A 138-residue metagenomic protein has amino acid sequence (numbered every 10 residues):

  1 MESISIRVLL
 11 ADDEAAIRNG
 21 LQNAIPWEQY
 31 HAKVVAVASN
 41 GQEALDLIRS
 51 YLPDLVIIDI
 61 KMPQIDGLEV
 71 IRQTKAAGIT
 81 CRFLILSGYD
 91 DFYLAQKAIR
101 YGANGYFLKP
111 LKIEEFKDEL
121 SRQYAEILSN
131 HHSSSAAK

Functional and structural regions predicted by a protein language model:
S3, A15-A36: Two-component/phosphorelay signaling modules centered on CheY-like receiver
S3, V8, Y51-I57: Active-site beta3 strand of CheY-like receiver
D12, D59: Active-site residues of response regulator receiver
V37-L55: Acidic, metal-coordinating helix/loop segments flanking the phosphotransfer/catalytic sites of two-component signaling
N40-E43, D66-E69, S87: Acidic catalytic/metal-coordinating carboxylates
D46, L68-G78: Short amphipathic alpha-helix used as the core "switch/output" element in two-component signaling
M62: Receiver (REC) domain active-site loop signature in two-component systems and cognate sites in sensor histidine kinases
Q96-I99, A103-K138: Interdomain helical linkers/hinges and coiled-coil/dimerization scaffolds that transmit conformational signals
